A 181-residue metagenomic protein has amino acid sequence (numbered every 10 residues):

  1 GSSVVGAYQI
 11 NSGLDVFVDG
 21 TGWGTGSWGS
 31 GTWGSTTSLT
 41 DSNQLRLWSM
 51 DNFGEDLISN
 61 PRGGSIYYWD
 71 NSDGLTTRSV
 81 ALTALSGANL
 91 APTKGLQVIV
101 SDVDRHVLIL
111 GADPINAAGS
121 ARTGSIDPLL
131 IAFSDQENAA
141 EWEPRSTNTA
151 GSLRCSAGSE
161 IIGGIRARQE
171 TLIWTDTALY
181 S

Functional and structural regions predicted by a protein language model:
V5-S42: Leucine-centric amphipathic alpha-helical interface motifs
L14, R62-G63, A112: Beta-hairpin (beta-strand-turn-beta-strand) motif
G29-N43, L75-S181: Beta-propeller and closely related beta-pinwheel folds
E55-V80: Hydrophobic or amphipathic alpha-helical targeting/insertion segments
